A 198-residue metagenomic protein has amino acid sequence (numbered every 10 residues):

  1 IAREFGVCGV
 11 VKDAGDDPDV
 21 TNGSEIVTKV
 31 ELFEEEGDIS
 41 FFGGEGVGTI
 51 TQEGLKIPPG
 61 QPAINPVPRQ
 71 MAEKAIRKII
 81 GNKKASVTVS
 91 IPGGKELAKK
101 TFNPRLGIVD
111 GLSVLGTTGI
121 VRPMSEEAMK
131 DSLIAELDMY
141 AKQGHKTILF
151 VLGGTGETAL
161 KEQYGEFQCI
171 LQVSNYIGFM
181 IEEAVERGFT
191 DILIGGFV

Functional and structural regions predicted by a protein language model:
I1-K100: Generic N-terminal targeting/processing segments that precede catalytic cores or assembly contacts
N22-E25, E34-I39, G81-A85, V109-D110 (+3 more regions): Short coil/turn connectors at secondary-structure junctions
K100-I108: Conserved ATP-utilizing enzyme core subdomain
L106, L112, T118-M129, L133-E136 (+1 more regions): A structural signal for small-residue-enriched, beta-sheet-centric alpha/beta enzyme cores and oligomeric scaffold folds
